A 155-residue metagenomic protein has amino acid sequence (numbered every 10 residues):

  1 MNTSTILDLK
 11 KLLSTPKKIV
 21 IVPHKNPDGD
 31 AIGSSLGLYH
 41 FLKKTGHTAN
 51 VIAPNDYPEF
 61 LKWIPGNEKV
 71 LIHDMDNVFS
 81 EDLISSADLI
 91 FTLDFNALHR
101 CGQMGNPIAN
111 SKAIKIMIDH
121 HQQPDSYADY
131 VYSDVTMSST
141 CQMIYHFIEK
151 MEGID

Functional and structural regions predicted by a protein language model:
M1-D155: Replace "Mg2+/Mn2+-dependent" with "divalent metal-dependent
